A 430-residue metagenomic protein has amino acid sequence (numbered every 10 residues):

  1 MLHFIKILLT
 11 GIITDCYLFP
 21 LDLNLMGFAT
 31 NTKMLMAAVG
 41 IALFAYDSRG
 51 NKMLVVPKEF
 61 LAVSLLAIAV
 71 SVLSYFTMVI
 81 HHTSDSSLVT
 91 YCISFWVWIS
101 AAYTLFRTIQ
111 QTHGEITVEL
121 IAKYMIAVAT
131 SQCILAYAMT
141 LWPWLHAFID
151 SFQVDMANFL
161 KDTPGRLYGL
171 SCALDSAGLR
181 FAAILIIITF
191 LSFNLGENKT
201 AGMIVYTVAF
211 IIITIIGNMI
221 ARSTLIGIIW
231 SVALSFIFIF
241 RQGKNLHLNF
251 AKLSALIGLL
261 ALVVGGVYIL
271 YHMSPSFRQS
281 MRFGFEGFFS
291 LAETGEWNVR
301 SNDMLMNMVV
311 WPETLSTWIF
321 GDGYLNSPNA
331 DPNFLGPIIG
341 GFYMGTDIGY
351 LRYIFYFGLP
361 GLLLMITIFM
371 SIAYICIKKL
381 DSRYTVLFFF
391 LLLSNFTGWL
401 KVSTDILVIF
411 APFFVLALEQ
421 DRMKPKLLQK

Functional and structural regions predicted by a protein language model:
M1-G50, V72-T77, L391-L392, I409: N-terminal signal-anchor transmembrane segment
M1-I5, D47-G50, H247-L253, L259-G265 (+2 more regions): A juxtamembrane structural motif centered on a specific transmembrane helix
I41, I186-F190, V232-A233, T385-K430: Transmembrane alpha-helices of multi-pass inner-membrane enzymes
S64-A69, H82-T108, L120-M125, A129: Aromatic-anchored transmembrane helix interface
A122-D150, C172-I220, L225-R241: Alpha-helical transmembrane segments of multi-pass inner-membrane proteins
T140, F236-L291, P312-S316: A membrane-periplasm/extracellular boundary helix in multi-pass inner-membrane enzymes that assemble envelope glycans
I149, G287-F357: Long extracytoplasmic/lumenal interhelical loops at the membrane interface of multi-pass membrane proteins
A233, R241, Y353-L392: Hydrophobic transmembrane alpha-helices and their immediate junctions
